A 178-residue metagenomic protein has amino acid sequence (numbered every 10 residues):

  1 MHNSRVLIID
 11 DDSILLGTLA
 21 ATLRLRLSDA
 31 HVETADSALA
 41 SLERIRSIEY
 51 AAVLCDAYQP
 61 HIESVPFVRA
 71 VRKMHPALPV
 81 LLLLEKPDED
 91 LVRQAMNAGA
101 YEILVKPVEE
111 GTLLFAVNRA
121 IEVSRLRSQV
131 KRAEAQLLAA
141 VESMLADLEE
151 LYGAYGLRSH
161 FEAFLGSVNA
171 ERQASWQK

Functional and structural regions predicted by a protein language model:
S13-E33: Two-component/phosphorelay signaling modules centered on CheY-like receiver
R26, L113-R125: Receiver (REC) domain switch/output surface
T34-A52, I62: Acidic, metal-coordinating helix/loop segments flanking the phosphotransfer/catalytic sites of two-component signaling
E43, V65-A77: Short amphipathic alpha-helix used as the core "switch/output" element in two-component signaling
D90, V108-V117: C-terminal output helix
A135-K178: C-terminal output/effector regions of signal-responsive regulators
